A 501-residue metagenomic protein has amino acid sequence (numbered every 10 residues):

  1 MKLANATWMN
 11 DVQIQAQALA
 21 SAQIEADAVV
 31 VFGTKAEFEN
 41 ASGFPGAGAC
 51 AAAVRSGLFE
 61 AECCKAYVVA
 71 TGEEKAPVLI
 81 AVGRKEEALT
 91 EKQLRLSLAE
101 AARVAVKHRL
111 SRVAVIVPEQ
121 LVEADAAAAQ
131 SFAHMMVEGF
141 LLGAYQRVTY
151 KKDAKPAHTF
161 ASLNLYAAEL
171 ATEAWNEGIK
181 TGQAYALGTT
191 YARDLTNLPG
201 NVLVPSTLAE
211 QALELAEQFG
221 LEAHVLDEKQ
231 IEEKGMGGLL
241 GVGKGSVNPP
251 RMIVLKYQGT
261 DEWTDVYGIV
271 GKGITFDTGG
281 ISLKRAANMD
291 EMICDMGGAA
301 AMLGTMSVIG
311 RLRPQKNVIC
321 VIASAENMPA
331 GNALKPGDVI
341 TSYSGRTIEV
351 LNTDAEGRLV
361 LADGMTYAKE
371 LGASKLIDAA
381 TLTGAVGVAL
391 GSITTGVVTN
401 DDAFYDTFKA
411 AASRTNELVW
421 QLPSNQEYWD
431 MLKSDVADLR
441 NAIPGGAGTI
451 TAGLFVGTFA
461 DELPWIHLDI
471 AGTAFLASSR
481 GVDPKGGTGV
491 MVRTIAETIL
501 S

Functional and structural regions predicted by a protein language model:
M1-V266, V270-G273: Short amphipathic alpha-helical segment within the helicase RecA-like ATPase core that mediates nucleic-acid
M1-W8, Q15, E87, A209-S501: A generic structural signal for tightly packed, nonpolar segments enriched in small/aliphatic residues
